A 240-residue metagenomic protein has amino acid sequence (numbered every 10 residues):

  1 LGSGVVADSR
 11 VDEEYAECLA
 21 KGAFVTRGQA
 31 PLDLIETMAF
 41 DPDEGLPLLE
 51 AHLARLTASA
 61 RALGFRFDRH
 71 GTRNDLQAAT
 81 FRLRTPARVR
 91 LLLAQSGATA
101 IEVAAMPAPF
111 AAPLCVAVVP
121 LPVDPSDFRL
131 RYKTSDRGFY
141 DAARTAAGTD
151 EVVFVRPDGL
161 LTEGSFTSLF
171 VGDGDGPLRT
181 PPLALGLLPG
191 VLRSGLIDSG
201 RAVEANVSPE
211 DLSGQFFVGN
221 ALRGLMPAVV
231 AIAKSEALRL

Functional and structural regions predicted by a protein language model:
L1-L240: Helix-start/capping segments and mature chain N-termini
